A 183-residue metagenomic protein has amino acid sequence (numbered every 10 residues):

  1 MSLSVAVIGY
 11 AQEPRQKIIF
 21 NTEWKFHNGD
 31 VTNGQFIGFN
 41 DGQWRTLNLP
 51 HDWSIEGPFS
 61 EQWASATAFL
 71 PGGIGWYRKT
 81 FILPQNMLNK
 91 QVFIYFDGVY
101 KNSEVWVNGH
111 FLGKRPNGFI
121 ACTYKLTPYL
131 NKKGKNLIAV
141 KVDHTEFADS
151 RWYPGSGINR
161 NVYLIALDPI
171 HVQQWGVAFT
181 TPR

Functional and structural regions predicted by a protein language model:
M1-P14: Bacterial Sec-dependent N-terminal signal peptides
Y10-A11, F179-R183: Short, intrinsically disordered, charge-balanced linker/junction segments flanking boundaries in proteins
P14-D30, Q35-H51: Mature N-terminal segment immediately following signal peptide/propeptide cleavage in secreted/periplasmic
I18-F20, H27-D30, G72-T180: Accessory beta-strand-rich segments of carbohydrate-active enzymes
G38, Q43-R45, W63-A66, L112-G113 (+2 more regions): Short, low-complexity, polar/charged sequence segments that are solvent-exposed and flexible
W44-L47, W53, V172, V177-F179: Short clusters of hydrophobic/aromatic residues that line enzyme substrate/ligand-binding pockets
P50, P58-S60, P84, T127: Generic structural signal for alpha-helix starts
I55-F69: Surface-exposed, low-complexity/disordered Ser/Thr/Gly/Pro/Asn-rich loops and linkers
